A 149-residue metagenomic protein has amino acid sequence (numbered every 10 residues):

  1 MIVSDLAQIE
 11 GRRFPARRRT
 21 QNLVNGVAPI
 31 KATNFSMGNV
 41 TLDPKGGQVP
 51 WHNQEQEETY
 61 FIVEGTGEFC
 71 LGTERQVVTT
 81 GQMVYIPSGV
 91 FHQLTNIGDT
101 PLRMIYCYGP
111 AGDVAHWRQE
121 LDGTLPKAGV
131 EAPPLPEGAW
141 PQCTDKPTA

Functional and structural regions predicted by a protein language model:
M1-F35, P50, R118-A149: A short, N-terminal "cap"/entry segment at the start of jelly-roll beta-barrel domains of the cupin/DSBH fold
N34, N39-P44, N53-F69, C107-G109: Short, conserved beta-strand element in jelly-roll/cupin
G38-V40, Q82, H92: Hydrophobic/aromatic beta-strand elements that line small-molecule binding cavities or substrate pockets in beta-rich
V40, T59, Y85, T100-A115: A short hydrophobic beta-strand segment most commonly corresponding to one strand of the jelly-roll/cupin
V49-W51, F69-C70, I86, H92-G98 (+1 more regions): Short beta-strand His + acidic residue motifs that chelate non-heme Fe in jelly-roll/DSBH and cupin folds
E55-Q56, E74, V90-F91, T100 (+1 more regions): A generic "binding-loop/recognition-motif" signal
G65, G81, M104: Short hydrophobic/aromatic patches on the structural cores and recognition surfaces of FHA
T73-S88: Short acidic-glycine-tyrosine-enriched beta hairpin
